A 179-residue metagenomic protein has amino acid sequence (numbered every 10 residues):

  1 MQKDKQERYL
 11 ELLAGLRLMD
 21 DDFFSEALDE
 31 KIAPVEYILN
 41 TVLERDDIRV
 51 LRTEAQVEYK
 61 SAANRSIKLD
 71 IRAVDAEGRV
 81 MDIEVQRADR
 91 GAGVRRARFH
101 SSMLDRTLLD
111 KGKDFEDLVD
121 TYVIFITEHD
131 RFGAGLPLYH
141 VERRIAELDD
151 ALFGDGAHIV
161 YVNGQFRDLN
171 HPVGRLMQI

Functional and structural regions predicted by a protein language model:
M1-I179: Elongated, amphipathic alpha-helical interaction scaffolds
